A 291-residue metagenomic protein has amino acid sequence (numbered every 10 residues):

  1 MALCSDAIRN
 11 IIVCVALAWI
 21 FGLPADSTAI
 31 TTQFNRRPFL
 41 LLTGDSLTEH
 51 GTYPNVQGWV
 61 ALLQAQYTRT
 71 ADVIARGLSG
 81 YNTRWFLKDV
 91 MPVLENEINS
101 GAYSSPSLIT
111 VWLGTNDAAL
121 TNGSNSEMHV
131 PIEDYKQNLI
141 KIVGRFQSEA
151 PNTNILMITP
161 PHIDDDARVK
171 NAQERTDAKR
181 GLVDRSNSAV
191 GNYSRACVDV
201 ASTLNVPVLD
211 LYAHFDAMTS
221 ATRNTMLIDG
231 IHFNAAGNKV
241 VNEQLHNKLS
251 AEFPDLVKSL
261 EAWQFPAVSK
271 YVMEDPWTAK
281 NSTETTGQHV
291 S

Functional and structural regions predicted by a protein language model:
M1-L3, V290-S291: A positional/structural detector of protein chain ends, strongest at the extreme C-terminus and weakly at the extreme
A2-I11: Bacterial N-terminal signal peptides that target proteins for export
D6, A16, T43-S46, D199: Residue-level detector of bioactive/disordered segments in secreted/extracellular proteins and virion assembly
N10, G22-S104, I109, P254: Serine-esterase "nucleophile elbow" of acetyl-processing enzymes
C14-I20: Bacterial N-terminal signal peptides
I20-D26, K280, T286: Gram-negative host-targeted secretion-system effectors, predominantly Type III and Type IV, recognized via long
F34-N35, L62-Q66, K88-S291: Alpha-helical cap/lid subdomain in secreted, periplasmic, or secretory-pathway luminal O-acyl-processing enzymes
